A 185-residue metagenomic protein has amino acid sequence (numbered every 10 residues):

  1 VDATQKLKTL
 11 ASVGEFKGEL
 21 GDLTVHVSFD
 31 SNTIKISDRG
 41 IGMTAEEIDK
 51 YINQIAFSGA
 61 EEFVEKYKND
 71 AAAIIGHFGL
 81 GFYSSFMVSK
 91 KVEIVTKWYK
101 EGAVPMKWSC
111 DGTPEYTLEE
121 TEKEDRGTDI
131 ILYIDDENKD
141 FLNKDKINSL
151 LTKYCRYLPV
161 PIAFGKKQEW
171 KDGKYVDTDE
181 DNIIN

Functional and structural regions predicted by a protein language model:
V1-D136, D140-F141, S149, R156: GHKL (Bergerat-fold) ATPase N-terminal catalytic module, capturing the glycine-rich phosphate-binding loop and acidic
K100-G102, E169-D172: Short, surface-exposed beta-strand/loop "edge" segments at domain boundaries and coil↔beta transitions
W108-C110, K167-K171: A glycine-rich phosphate-binding loop feature that marks nucleotide/adenosyl-phosphate handling sites
Y116, D145, V160, D172-N185: GHKL/Histidine-kinase-like ATPase module
P159-E169: A short amphipathic beta-strand at an alpha->beta junction
